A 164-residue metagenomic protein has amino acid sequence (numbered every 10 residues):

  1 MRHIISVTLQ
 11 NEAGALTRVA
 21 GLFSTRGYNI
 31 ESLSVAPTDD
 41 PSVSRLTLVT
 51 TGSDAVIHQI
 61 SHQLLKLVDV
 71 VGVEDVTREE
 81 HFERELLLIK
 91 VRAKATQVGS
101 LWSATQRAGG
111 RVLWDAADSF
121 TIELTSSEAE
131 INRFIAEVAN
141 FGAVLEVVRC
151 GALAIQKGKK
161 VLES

Functional and structural regions predicted by a protein language model:
M1-I4, T8-S44, V49-S164: Long, contiguous binding/interaction regions
